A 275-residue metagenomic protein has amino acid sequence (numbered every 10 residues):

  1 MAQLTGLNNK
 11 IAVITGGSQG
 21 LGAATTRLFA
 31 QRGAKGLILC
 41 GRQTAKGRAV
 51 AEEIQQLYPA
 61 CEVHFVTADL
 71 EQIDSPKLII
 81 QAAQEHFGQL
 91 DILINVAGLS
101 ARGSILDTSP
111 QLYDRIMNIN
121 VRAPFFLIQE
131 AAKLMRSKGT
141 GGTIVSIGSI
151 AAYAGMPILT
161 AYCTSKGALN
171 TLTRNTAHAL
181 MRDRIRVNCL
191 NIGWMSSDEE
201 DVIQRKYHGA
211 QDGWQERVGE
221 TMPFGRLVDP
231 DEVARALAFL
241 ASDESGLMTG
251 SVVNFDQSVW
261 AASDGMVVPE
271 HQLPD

Functional and structural regions predicted by a protein language model:
I11, G16-G20, Q43: Conserved glycine-rich cofactor-binding loop
A34-V50: Conserved glycine-rich Rossmann-like NAD(P)H-binding loop of the short-chain dehydrogenase/reductase
I94, M181, R186, M248-G250: Short, small/polar-rich loop/turn modules that mediate ligand/substrate recognition or access, typified
S104-I105, L112-R115, V218: Substrate-binding pocket helix/loop in short-chain dehydrogenase/reductase
I128, S165, T173: Active-site helix of classical SDR
K133, H178-R182, G246: Alpha-helical segment proximal to the catalytic Tyr-Lys
S149: Residue(s) in the substrate-gating loop at a strand-loop-helix junction that position the organic substrate next
